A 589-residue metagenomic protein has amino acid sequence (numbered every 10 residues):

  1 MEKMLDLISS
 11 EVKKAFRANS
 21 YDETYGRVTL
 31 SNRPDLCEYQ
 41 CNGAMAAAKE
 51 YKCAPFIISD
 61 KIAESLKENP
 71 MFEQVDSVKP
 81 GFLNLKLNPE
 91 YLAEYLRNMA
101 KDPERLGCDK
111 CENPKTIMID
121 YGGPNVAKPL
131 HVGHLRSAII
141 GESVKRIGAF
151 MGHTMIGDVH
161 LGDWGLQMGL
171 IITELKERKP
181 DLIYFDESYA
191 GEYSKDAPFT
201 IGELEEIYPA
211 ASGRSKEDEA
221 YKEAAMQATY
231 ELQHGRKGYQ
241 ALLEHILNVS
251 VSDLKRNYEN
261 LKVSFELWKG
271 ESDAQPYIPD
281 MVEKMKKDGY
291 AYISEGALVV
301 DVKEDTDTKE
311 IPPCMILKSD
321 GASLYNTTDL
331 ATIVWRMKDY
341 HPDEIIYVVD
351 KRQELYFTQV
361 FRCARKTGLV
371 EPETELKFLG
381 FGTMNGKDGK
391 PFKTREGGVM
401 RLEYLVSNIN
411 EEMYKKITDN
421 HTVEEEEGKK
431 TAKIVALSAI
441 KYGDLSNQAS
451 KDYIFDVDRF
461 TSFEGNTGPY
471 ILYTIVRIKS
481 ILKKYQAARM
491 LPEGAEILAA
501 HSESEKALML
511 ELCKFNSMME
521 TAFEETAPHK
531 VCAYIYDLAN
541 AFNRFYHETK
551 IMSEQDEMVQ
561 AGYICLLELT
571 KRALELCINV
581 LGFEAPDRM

Functional and structural regions predicted by a protein language model:
M1-Y21: Generic start-of-chain signal for non-secretory N-termini
R17, Y21-A46, Y51-M589: NTP-dependent nucleotidyl-transfer catalytic core
